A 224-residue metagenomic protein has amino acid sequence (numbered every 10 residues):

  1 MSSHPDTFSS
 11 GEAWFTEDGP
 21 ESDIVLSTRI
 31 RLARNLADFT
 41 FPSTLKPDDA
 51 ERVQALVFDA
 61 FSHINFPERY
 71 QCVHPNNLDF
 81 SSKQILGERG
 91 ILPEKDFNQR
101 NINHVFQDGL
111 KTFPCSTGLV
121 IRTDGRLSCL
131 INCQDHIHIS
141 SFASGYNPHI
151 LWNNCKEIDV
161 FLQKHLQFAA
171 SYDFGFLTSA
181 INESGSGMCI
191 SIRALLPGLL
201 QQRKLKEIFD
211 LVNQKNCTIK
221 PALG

Functional and structural regions predicted by a protein language model:
M1-D173, A180-I181, M188-S191, L200-G224: Long, Pro/Ser/Thr-rich low-complexity/intrinsically disordered regulatory tracts in eukaryotic proteins
L195: Glycine-rich tight-turn/loop motif centered on a GG-T
